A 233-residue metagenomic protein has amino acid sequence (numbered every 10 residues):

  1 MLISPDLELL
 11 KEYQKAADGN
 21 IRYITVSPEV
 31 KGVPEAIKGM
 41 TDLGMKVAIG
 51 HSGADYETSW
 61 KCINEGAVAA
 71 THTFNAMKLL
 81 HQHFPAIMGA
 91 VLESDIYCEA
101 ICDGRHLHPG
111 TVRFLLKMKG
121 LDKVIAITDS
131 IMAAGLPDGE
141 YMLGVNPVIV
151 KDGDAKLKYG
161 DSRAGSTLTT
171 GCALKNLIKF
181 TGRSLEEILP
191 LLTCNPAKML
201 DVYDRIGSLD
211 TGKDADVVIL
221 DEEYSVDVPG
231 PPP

Functional and structural regions predicted by a protein language model:
M1-K15: Conserved phosphate-binding/catalytic loop of the ribokinase/pfkB sugar-kinase fold
M1-S4, I21-T25, T71, N75: Glycine-rich phosphate-binding "P-loop"
L7-K11, V30-G39: N-terminal active-site wall of soluble small-molecule enzyme domains
G19-Y23, T41-I49: Short beta-strand/loop segments at the ligand-binding rim of alpha/beta enzyme cores
I24-S27, G50, I101, L191: Structural motif
A36-G39, I49, T58-E187, K198-Y203 (+1 more regions): Active-site-adjacent C-terminal substructures of enzyme catalytic domains
L185-P196, S208-L209: Short, well-structured alpha-helical segments that form the helix of a local strand-helix-strand
K198, S208-P233: C-terminal cap of metal-dependent C-N hydrolases
